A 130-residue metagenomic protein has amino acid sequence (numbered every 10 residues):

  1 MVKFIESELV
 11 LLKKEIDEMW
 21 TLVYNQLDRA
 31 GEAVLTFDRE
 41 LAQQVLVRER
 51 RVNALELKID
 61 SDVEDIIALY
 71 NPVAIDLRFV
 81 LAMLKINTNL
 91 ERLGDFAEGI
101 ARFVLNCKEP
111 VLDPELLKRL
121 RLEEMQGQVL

Functional and structural regions predicted by a protein language model:
M1-L130: Cytosolic, long alpha-helical scaffolding segments
